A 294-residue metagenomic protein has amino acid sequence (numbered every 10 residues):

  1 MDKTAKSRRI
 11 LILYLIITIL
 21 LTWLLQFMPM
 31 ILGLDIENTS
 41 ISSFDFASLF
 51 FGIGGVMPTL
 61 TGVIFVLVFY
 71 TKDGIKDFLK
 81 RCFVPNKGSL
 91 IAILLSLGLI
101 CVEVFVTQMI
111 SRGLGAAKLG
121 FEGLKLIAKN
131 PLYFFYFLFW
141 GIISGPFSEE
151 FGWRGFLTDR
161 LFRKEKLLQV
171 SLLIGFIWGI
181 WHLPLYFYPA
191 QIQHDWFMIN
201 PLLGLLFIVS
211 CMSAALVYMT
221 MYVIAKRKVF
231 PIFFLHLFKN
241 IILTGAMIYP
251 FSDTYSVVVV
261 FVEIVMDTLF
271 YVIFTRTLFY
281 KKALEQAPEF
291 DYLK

Functional and structural regions predicted by a protein language model:
D2-P146, I174, T244-K294: Specific transmembrane helices
L11-L15, A92-I93, F156, V170-S171 (+1 more regions): Alpha-helical transmembrane segments and their helix-entry boundary regions
L20, G98, L173-I180, L205 (+3 more regions): Hydrophobic residues within alpha-helical transmembrane segments of multi-pass solute transporters/permease subunits
L32, F156-K164, I192, A246-M247: Membrane-interfacial alpha-helical segments at the cytosolic side of multi-pass membrane proteins
V104-G113, E149-E150, Q169-Q191: Transmembrane alpha-helix/helix-exit interface in multi-pass inner-membrane proteins
V106, L157, A214-Y218, F270: Hydrophobic/aromatic residues in alpha-helical transmembrane segments
S148-I180, V223-K228: Membrane-interface helix/loop boundary segments of multi-pass membrane proteins
W196-V265: Functionally important transmembrane alpha-helices
